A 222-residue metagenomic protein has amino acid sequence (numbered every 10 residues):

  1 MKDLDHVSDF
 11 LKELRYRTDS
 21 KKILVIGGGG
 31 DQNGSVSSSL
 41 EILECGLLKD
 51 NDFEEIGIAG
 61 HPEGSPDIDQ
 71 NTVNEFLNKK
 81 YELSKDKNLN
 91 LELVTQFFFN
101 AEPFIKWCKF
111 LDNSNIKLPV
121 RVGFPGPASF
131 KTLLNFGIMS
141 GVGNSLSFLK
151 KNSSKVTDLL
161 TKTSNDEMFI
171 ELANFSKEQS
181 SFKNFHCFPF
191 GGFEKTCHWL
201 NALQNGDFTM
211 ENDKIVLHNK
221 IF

Functional and structural regions predicted by a protein language model:
M1, K22-G28, L91-N100, H186-P189: Catalytic beta/alpha-barrel core
M1-N74, G192, A202: Active-site beta->alpha loop and helix N-cap motifs at the rims of alpha/beta catalytic domains
L11-D19, E44-D52, N78-D86, L111-N113 (+1 more regions): Acidic (Asp/Glu)-rich catalytic clusters
T18-K22, D52-I56, N90-L91, I116-V120 (+1 more regions): Short, well-ordered coil/turn segments that N-cap beta-strands
E41-I42, D69-K87, P103: Active-site glycine-rich loop that binds ribose-phosphate moieties when present
K80, L89, V122, L172 (+1 more regions): Conserved, mostly hydrophobic/aromatic
P119-S180: Catalytic-face loop-and-helix region of soluble metabolic enzyme cores
F193-I221: C-terminal helical cap(s) of enzyme catalytic domains, especially alpha/beta-barrels
